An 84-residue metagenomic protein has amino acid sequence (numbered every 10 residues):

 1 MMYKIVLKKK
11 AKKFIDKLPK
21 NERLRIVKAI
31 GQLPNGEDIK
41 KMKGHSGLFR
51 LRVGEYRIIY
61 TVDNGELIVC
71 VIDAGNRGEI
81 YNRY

Functional and structural regions predicted by a protein language model:
M1-V6, N21-L24, I39, V53 (+1 more regions): Enriched for short, Lys/Arg-rich terminal
L7-A11: Basic, amphipathic "hinge/linker" alpha-helix immediately C-terminal to the N-terminal HTH DNA-binding motif
K13-K17, N21: Surface-exposed, Lys/Arg-rich phosphate-binding patches that contact polyanionic backbones
D16, V27-K28: A cross-family signal for key residues in well-ordered alpha-helices that form functional helical elements
K17, Q32-L33, A74: Conserved catalytic core of Hanks-type protein kinase domains
K28-L51, G78: A short, surface-exposed loop/turn module that caps and links secondary-structure elements
I58: NAD-dependent ADP-ribosyltransferases
